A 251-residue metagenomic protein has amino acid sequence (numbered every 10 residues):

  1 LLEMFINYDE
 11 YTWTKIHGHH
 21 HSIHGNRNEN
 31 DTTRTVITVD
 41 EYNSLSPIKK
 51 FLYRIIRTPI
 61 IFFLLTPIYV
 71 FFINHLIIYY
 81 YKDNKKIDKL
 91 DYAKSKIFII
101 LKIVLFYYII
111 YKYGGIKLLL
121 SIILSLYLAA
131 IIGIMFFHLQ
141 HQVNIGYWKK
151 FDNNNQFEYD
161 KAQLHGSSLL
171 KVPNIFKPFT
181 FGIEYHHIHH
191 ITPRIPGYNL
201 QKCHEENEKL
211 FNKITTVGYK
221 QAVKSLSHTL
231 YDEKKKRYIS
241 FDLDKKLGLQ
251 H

Functional and structural regions predicted by a protein language model:
L1-Y11, I123-L126, A130, L170-F181: Membrane-embedded alpha-helical segments that form the functional core of polytopic membrane enzymes, especially those
L2-E3, I131, Q140, L164-H165 (+3 more regions): Generic hydrophobic/packing signal
E3-I123, Y198-H251: Non-catalytic, topology-defining segments of multipass membrane proteins
D9-W13, F62-N74, I122-F151, N155-A162: Transmembrane alpha-helical segments that form the membrane-embedded catalytic/substrate-channel core of multi-pass
W13-G25, F136-I145, F179-I195: Histidine-centered catalytic micro-motifs
N154-Q156, P196-Q201: A generic short-segment signal for beta-strand/edge and adjacent turn/coil regions
N155-I175: Cytosolic juxtamembrane regulatory segments of multi-pass membrane proteins
K171, I175-I183, I191-I195, N199 (+2 more regions): Short amphipathic alpha-helical interaction segments
